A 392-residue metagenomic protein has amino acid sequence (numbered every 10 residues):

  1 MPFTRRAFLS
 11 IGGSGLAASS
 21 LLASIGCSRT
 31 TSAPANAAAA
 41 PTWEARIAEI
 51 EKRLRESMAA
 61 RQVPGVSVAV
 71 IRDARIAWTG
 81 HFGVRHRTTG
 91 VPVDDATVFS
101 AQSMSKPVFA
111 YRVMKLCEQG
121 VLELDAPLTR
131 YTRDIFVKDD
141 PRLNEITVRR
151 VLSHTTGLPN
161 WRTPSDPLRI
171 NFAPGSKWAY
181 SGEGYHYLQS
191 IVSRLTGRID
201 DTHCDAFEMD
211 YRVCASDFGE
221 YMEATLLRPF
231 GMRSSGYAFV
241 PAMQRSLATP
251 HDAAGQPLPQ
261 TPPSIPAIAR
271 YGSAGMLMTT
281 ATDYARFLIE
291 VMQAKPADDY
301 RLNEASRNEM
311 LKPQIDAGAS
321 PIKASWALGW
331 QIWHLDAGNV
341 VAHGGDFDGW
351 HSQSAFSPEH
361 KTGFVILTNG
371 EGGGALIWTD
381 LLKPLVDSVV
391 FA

Functional and structural regions predicted by a protein language model:
M1-S19: N-terminal secretory signal peptides and thylakoid transit peptides that target proteins across membranes
S10-G13, C27-H81, S176, S193-A224 (+4 more regions): Catalytic loop of the DD-peptidase/beta-lactamase superfamily, centered on the K-T-G motif and neighboring
E49, E56-A69, T88-R150, I170-E183 (+2 more regions): Short active-site loop at a secondary-structure junction that contains or immediately precedes the catalytic residue(s)
G65, S100-M104, L116-P159, R194-P250 (+2 more regions): Active-site helix/loop module of the DD-peptidase/beta-lactamase fold, centered on the serine-lysine SxxK catalytic
T79-F82, W161-D166, Y237-P241: Short, solvent-exposed loop/turn and secondary-structure capping segments
F109-A110, G184-S190, A285-R286: Well-ordered alpha-helical segments within folded domains of soluble proteins
P164-F172, I268-A269: Acidic/His metal-coordination segments adjacent to aromatic residues that form catalytic metal sites in metalloenzymes
